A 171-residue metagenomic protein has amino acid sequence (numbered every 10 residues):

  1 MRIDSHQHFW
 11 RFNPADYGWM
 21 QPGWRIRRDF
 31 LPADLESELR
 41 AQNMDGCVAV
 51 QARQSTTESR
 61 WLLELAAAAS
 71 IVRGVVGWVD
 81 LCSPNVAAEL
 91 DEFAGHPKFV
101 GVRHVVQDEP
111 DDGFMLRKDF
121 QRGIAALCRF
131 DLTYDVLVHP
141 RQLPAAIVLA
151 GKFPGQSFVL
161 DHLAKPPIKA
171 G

Functional and structural regions predicted by a protein language model:
M1-A66: An N-terminally biased module of ancient metal coordination in phosphate/nucleic-acid-related enzymes
D4-H8, F99-V106, S157-L163: Non-cysteine beta-strand/loop elements that form the S-adenosyl-L-methionine
H6, C47, L62, V75 (+4 more regions): Conserved, mostly hydrophobic/aromatic
W10-F12, Q54-T57, C82-N85, Q107-P110 (+2 more regions): Active-site environment of divalent metal-dependent phosphoester hydrolases
M20-R28, V50, F99, R103-M115: Glycine-rich phosphate-binding "P-loop"
E36-Q42, L62-I71, A87-V100, R117-R129 (+1 more regions): Acidic (Asp/Glu)-rich catalytic clusters
A52, W78-D80, R103-V106, L116 (+1 more regions): Catalytic beta/alpha-barrel core
F114-G171: Catalytic pocket-lining loop regions of alpha/beta-barrel enzymes, especially the amidohydrolase/enolase/GH5 lineages
